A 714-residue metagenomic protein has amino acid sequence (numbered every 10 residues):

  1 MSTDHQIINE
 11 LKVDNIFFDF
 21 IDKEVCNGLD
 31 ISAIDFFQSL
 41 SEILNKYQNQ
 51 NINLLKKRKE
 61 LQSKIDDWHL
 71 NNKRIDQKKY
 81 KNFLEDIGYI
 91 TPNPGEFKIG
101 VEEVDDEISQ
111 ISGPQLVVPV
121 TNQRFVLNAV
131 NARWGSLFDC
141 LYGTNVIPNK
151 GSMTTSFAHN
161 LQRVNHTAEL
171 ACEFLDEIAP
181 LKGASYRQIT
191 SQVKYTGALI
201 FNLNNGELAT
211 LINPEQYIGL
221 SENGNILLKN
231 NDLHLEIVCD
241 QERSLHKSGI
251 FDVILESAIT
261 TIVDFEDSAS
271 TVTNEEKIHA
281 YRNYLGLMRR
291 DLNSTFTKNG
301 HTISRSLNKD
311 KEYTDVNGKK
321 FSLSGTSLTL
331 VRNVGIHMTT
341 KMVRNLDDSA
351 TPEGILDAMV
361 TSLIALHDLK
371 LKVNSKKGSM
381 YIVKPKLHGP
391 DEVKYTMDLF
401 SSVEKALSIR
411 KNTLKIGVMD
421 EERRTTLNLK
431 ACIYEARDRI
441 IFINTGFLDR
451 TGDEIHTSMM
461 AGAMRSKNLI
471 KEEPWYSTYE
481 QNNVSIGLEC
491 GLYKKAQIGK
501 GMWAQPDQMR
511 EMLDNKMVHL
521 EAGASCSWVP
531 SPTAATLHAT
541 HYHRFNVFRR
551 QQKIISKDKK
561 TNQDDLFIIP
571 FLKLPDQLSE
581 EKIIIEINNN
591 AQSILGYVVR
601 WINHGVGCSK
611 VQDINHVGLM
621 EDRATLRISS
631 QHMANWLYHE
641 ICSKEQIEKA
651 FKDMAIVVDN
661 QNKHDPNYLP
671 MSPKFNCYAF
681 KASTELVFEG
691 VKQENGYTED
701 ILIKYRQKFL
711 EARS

Functional and structural regions predicted by a protein language model:
S2-N9, F17, T351-G354, N374 (+5 more regions): Catalytic or ion-translocation cores adjacent to nucleophile or general acid/base/metal-coordination motifs in diverse
S2-T3, N82, G88-Y395, S402-I409 (+1 more regions): Catalytic alpha/beta active-site cores
S2-T91, I99: N-terminal-proximal low-complexity accessory segments that begin disordered and transition into the first
I7, L11, C26, D30 (+12 more regions): Hydrophobic alpha-helical scaffolding
K12, I16, F20, I31 (+19 more regions): Generic recognition of stable, solvent-exposed alpha-helical segments in well-folded globular domains
I16, F20, E24, S39 (+15 more regions): Generic, well-ordered alpha-helical scaffold segments in large soluble proteins
C26-I31, K46-N53, D67-R74, Y89-N93 (+16 more regions): Intrinsically disordered or highly flexible coil/loop and linker segments, enriched in small and charged/polar residues
K81-E85, Y89-D139, G143, I147-P148 (+6 more regions): Acidic, glycine-enriched catalytic cores built around paired aspartates
